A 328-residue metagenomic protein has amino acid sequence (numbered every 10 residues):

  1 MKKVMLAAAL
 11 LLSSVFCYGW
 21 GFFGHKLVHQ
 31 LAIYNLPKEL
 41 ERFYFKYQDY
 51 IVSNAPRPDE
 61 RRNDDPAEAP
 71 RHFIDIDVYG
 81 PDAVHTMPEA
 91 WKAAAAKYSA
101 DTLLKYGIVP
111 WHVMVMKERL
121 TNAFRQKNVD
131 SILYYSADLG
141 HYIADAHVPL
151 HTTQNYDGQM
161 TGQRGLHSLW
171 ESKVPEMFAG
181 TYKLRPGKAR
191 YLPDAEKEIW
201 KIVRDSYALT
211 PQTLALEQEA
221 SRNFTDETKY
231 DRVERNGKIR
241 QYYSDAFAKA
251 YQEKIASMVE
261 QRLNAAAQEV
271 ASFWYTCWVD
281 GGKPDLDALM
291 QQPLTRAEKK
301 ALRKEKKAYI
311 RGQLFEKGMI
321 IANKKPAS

Functional and structural regions predicted by a protein language model:
M1-F23, A327-S328: Bacterial Sec-dependent N-terminal signal peptides
Y18-D138, Q154-N236, Y242-A246, A250-N264 (+3 more regions): N-terminal, motif-rich segments that launch catalysis or mediate targeting to/interaction with membranes, typified by
A144-G158: Catalytic Zn2+-binding segment of zinc metalloproteases
